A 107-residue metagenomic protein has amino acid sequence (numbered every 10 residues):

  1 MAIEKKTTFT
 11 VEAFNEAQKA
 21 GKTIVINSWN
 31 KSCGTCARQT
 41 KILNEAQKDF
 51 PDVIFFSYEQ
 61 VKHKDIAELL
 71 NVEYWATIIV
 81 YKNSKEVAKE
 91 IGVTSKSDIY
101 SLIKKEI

Functional and structural regions predicted by a protein language model:
E4-K19: Extracytoplasmic thiol/disulfide redox context detector
K5-T8, S28, Q47, P51-D65: Thiol-based oxidoreductase modules, predominantly thioredoxin-like and allied folds used for disulfide exchange
T10-F14, K62-I66, D98: Short acidic active-site motifs
K19-K31: Short active-site neighborhood of thiol/selenol oxidoreductases, capturing the structured segment around
G34: Cys/His/Pro-rich metal-binding microdomains
A37-D49: Typically the conserved alpha-helix immediately C-terminal to a functionally engaged Cys/Sec in thioredoxin-like
L70-I79: Structural micro-motif
K82-I107: Non-catalytic, surface beta->alpha helical segment in thiol-disulfide oxidoreductase systems
